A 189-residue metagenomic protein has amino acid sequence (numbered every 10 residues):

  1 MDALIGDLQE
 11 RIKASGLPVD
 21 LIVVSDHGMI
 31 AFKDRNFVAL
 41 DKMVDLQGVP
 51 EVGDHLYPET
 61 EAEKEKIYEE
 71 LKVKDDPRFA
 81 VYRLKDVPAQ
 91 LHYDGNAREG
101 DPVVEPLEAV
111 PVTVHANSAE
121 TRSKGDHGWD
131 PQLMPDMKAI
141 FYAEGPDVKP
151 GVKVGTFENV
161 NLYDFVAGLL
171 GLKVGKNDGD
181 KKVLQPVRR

Functional and structural regions predicted by a protein language model:
M1-L21, K66, V166: A long, amphipathic alpha-helix that forms part of the scaffold/cap immediately adjacent to metal-dependent active
D2, D26, N161: Acidic active-site catalytic centers that drive phospho-/nucleotidyl reactions and related ester hydrolyses
Q9-V19, P77-Y82, L172-D178: Surface-exposed helix-capping loop/turn segments at secondary-structure junctions
P18-L21, S25-E59: Acidic/histidine-rich catalytic neighborhood
V23, R35, K85, N177-D180: Short loop/turn and capping residues at structural boundaries
E51-K153, F157-G168: Active-site neighborhoods of enzymes that stabilize oxyanions during catalysis
V152, N161, F165-R189: …; additionally, a secondary subgroup of soluble metalloenzymes is captured
